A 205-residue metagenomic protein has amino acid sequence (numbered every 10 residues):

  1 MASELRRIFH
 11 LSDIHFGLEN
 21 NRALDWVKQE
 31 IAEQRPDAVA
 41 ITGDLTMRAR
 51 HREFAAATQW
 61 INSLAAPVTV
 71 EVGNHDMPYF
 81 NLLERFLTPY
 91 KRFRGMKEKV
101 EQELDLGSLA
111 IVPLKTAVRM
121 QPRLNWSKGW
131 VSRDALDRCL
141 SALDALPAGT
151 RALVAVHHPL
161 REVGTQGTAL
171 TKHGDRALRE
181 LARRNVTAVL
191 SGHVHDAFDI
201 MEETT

Functional and structural regions predicted by a protein language model:
M1-S63, Y79-F80: N-terminal active-site segment of His-dependent metallophosphoesterases
R6-H10, V112-P122, V156-P159: Short, basic/glycine-rich phosphate-binding loops at helix/coil junctions that contact nucleotide phosphates
D13, V39, D44, A57 (+5 more regions): Divalent metal-coordination and catalytic microenvironments
G17-E19, M47-R52, N74-L82, R119-L124 (+2 more regions): Active-site environment of divalent metal-dependent phosphoester hydrolases
E19-A23, A49-E53, M96, W130-R138 (+1 more regions): Soluble or luminal CAZymes and related metallo-dependent hydrolases
D25-Q29, A55-Q59, E98-K99, L140-S141 (+2 more regions): A generic local structural motif
A32-A38, A110, N125-T204: His/acidic metal-ligating clusters that form di-metal
A55-R138, L146-A148, R179-A182, T204: Extended active-site neighborhood of metal-dependent phosphoesterases/phosphodiesterases
